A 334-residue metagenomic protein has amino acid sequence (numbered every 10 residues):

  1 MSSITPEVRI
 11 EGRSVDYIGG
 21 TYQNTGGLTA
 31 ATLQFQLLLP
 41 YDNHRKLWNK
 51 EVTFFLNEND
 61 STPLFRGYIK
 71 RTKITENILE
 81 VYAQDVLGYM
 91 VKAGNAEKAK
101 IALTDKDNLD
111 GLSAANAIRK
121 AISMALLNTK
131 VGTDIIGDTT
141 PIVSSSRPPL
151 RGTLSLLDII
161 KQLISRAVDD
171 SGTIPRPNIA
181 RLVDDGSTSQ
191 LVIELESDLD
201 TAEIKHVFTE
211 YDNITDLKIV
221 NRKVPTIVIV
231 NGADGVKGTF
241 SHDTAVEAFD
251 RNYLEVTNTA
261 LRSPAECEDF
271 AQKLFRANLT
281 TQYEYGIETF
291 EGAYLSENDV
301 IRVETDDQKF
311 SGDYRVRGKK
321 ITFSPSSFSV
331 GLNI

Functional and structural regions predicted by a protein language model:
M1-P6, K100, D107, G111-S113 (+4 more regions): Acidic, small/polar-enriched beta strand-loop surface segments
M1-T21: Polar/acidic, low-complexity leader/linker segments enriched in S/T/G and N/D
G12, S61-P63, Q308: Residue-level signal for glycine
N24-Y41, N77-Y89, L279-T289, V316-G318 (+1 more regions): Oligomerization/assembly interface segments of phage tail-like spikes and tubes
L33-F35, A83, K98-I135, P149-D184 (+3 more regions): Amphipathic, non-transmembrane alpha-helical segments in extracytoplasmic/periplasmic proteins
P40-T133, S329: Surface-exposed cap/loop segments at beta↔alpha junctions
T139-P149, T281-G286: Surface-exposed aromatic
